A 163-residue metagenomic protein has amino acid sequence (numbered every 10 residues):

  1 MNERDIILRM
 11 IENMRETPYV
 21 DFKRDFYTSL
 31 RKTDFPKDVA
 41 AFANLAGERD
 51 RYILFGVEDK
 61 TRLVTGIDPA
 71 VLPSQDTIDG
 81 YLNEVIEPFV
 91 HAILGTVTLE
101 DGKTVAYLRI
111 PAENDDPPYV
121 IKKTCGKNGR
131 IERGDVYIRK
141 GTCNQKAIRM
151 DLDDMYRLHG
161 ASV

Functional and structural regions predicted by a protein language model:
M1-V163: Conserved N-terminal catalytic/coupling substructures associated with nucleotide/phosphate chemistry
